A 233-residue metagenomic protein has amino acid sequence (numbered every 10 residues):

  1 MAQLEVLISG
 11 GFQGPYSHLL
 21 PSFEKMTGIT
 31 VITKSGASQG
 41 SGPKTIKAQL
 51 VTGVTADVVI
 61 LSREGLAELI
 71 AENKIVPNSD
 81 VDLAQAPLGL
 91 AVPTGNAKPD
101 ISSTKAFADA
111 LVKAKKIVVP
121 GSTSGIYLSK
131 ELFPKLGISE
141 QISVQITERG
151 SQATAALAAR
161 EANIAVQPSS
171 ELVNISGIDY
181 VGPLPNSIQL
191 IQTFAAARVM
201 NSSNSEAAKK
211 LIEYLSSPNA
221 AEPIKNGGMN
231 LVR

Functional and structural regions predicted by a protein language model:
M1-K34, S38-K44, V51-T55, R63-E64 (+4 more regions): Exported/periplasmic ABC-transporter solute-binding proteins
I60: Phosphate-/polyanion-interacting regions in eukaryotic proteins
